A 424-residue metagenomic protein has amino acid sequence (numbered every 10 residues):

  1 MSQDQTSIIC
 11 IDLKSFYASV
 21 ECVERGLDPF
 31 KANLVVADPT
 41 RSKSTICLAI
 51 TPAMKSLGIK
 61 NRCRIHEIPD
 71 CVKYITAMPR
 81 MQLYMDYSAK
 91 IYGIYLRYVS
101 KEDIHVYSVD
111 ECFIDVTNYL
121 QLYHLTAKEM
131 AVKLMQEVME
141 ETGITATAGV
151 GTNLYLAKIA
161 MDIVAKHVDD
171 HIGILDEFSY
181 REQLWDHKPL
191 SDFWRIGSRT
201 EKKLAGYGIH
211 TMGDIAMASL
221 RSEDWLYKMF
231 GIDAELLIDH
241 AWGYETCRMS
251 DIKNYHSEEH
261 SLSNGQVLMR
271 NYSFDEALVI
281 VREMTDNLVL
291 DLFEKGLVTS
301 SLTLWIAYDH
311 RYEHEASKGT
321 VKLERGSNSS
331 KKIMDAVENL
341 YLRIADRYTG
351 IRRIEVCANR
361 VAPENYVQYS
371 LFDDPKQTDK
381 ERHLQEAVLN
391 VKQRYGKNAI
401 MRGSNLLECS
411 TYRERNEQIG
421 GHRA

Functional and structural regions predicted by a protein language model:
M1-V109, F113, D239-A241: Residues that scaffold, gate, or flank divalent-cation-dependent active/transport sites
C10, D192, K202-Y348: DNA-contacting surface of Y-family translesion DNA polymerases
V20, K318-G319, L323-A424: Acidic, metal-coordinating catalytic segment for phosphate/diphosphate chemistry, firing primarily on the Nudix
V20-C22, I46-A49, L156-V164, Y227 (+2 more regions): Short acidic, glycine/serine/threonine-rich loops at helix termini
Y107-E111, G151-L154, L297-S301, T349-R353: Short Gly/Ser/Thr- and Asp/Glu-enriched loop/turn motifs at secondary-structure junctions
I114-M135, G208: Catalytic palm subdomain of template-directed nucleic-acid polymerases, centered on the conserved carboxylate motif
M130-K188: Long, highly charged, low-complexity intrinsically disordered interaction regions that mediate electrostatic DNA/RNA
